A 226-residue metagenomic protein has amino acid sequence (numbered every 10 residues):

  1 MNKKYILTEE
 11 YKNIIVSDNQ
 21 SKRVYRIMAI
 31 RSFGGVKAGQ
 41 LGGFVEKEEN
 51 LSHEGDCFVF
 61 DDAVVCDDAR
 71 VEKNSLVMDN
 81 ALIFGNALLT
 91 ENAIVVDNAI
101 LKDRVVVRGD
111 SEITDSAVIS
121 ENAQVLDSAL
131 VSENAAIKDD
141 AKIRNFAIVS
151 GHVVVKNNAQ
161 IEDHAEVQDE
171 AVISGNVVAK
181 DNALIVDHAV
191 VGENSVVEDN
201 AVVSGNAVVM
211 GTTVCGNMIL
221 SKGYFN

Functional and structural regions predicted by a protein language model:
M1-D56, D62, N80, N86 (+12 more regions): Terminal amphipathic alpha-helical/low-complexity segments used for targeting or macromolecular assembly
C57, A63, A69, S75 (+25 more regions): A structural motif detector for beta-strand N-caps
